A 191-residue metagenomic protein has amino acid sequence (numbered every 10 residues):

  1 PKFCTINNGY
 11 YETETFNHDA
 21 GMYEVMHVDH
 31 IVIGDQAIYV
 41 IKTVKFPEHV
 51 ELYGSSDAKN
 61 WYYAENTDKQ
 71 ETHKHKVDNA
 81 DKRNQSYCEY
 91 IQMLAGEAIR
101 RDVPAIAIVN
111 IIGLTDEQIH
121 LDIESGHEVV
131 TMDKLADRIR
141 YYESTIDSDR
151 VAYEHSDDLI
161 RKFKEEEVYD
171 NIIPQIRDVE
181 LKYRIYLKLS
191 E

Functional and structural regions predicted by a protein language model:
P1-M26, I33, A37-I38, V44-S55 (+1 more regions): Surface-exposed interaction regions that form or flank ligand-binding interfaces
